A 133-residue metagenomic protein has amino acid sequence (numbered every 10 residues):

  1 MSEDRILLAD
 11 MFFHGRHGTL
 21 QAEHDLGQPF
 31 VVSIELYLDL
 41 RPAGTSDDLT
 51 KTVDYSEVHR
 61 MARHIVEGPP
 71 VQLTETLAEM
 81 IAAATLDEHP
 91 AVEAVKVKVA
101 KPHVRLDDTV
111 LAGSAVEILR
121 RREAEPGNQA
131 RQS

Functional and structural regions predicted by a protein language model:
M1-S133: N-terminal, polar/charged subdomain of small-to-medium soluble alpha/beta proteins
